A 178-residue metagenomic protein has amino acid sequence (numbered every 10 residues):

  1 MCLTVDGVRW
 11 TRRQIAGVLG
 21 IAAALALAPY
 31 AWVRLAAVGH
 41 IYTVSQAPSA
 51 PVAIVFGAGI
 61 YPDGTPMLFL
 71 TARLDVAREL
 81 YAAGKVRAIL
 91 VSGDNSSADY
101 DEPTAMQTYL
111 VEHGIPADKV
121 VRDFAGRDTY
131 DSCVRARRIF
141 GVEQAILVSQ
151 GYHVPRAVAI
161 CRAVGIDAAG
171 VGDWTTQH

Functional and structural regions predicted by a protein language model:
M1-S49: N-terminal membrane-anchoring alpha-helices
W32-H178: A structural signal for short, hydrophobic/glycine-enriched beta-strand patches
